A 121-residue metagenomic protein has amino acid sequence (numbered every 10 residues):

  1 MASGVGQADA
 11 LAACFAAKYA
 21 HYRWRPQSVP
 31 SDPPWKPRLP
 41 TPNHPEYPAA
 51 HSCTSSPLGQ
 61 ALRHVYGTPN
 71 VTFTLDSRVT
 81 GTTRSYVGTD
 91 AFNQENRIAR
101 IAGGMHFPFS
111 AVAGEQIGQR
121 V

Functional and structural regions predicted by a protein language model:
M1-V121: Hydrophobic alpha-helical bundle signature of multipass membrane enzymes
